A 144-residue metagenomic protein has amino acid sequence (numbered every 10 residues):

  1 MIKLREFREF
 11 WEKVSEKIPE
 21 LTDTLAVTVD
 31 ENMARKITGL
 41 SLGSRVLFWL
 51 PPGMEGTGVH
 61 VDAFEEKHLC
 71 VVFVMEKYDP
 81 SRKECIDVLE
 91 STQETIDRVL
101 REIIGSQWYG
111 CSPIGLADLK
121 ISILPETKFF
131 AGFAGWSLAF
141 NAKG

Functional and structural regions predicted by a protein language model:
M1, R5, I86, E90 (+1 more regions): Charge-dense, low-complexity intrinsically disordered segments
M1-A63: Small/polar-rich, solvent-exposed N-terminal microdomains that initiate assembly or binding
W11-T22, R45, E90-K143: Acidic-leaning, charged glycine-interspersed low-complexity segments
F48-L50, H68, M75-D79, L116-K120: Alpha-helical context
A63-K67, M75-R101: Extracellular/virion structural assembly segments
F64-D79, G132-G144: Oligomerization/assembly interface segments of phage tail-like spikes and tubes
